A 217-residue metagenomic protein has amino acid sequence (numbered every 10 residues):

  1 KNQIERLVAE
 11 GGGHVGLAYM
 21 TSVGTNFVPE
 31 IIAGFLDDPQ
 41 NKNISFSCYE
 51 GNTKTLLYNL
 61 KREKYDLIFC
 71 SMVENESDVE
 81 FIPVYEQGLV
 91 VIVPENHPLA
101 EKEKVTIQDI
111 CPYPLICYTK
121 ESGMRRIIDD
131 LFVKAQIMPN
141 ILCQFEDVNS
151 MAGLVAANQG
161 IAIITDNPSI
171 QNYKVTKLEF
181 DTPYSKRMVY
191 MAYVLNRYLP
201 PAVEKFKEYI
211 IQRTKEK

Functional and structural regions predicted by a protein language model:
K1-A18, L36-D38, E74-I82, A100-K104 (+1 more regions): Short helix-loop hinge/linker segments at domain boundaries
K1-R6, V90, Q212-R213: Alpha-helical "hinge/linker" immediately C-terminal to small N-terminal DNA-binding modules
G12-S77, F145: Central regulatory/effector-binding core of bacterial HTH transcription factors
G16-A18, L89, V105-M124: Short loop->beta-strand "edge-of-pocket" segments that line small-molecule binding or catalytic clefts across diverse
F27, K177-K217: A late-sequence structural motif
N52-L57, K61-K64, C70-S71, G123-L178: Hydrophobic hinge/microswitch elements
E76-P83, Q87-G88, K102, N149-N196: Beta-alpha-beta core module
P114-A135, L199-K207, K217: Secondary-structure junction motif
